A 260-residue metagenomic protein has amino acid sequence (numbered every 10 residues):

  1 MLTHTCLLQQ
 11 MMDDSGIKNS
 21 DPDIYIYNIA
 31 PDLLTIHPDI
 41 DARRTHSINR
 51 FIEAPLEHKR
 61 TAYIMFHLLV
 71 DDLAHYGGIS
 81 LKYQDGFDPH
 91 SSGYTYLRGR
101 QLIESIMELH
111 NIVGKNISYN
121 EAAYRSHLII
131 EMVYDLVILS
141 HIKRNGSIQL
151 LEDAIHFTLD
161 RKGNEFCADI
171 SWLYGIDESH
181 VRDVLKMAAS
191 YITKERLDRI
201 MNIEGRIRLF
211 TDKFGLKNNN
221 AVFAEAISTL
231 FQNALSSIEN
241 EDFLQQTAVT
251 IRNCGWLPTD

Functional and structural regions predicted by a protein language model:
M1-D260: N-terminal leader/auxiliary helical segments
